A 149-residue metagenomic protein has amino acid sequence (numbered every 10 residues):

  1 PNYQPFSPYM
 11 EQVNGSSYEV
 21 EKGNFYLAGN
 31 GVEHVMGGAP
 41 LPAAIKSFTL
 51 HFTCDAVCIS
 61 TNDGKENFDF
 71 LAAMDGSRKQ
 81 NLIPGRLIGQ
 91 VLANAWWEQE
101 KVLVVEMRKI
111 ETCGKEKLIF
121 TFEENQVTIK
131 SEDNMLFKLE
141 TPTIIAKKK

Functional and structural regions predicted by a protein language model:
P1-K46, L87, N94-A95: Tryptophan-anchored aromatic micro-motifs
N2-E11, E19, W96, K115 (+3 more regions): CBM-like, beta-strand-rich accessory domains located in the C-terminal region of large, secreted polysaccharide-active
Q12-E19, G29-G38, T53-C58, D75-L82 (+2 more regions): Short, hydrophobic/aromatic-rich segments at coil-to-beta transitions
V20-L27, R108-I110, E132-N134: Generic short beta-strand segments
A28, D69, V105, K115 (+2 more regions): Short acidic, gly/pro-rich beta-turn/loop elements at beta-sheet edges and active-site/ligand-binding grooves
L41-S47, T53-D55, G64: N-terminal domain-start interaction segment
V57-F122: Contiguous, well-ordered beta-strand patches that form the walls/edges of small beta-barrel/beta-sandwich domains
A73-S77, G89-Q90, E123-K149: Edge beta-strand at a domain terminus
